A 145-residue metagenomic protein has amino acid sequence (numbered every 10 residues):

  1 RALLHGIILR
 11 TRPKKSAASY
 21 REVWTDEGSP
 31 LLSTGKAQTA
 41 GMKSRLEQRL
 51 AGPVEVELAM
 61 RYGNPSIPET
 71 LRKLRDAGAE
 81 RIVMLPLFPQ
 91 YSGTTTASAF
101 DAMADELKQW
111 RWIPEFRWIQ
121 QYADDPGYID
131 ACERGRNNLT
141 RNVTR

Functional and structural regions predicted by a protein language model:
R1-R145: Active-site-proximal alpha-helix that buttresses catalytic centers in soluble enzyme cores
